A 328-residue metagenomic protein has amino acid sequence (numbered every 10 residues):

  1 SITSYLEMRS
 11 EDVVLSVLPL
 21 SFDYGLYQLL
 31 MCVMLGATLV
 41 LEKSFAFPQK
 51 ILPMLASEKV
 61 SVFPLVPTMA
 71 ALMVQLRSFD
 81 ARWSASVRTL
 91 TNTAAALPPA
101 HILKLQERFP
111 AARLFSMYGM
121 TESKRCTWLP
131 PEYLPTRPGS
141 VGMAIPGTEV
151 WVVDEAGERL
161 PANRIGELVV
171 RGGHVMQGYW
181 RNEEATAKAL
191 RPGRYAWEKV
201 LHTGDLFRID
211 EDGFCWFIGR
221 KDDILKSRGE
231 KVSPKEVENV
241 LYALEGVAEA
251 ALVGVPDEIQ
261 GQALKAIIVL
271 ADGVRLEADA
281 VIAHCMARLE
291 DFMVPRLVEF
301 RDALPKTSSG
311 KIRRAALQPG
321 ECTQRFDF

Functional and structural regions predicted by a protein language model:
S1-V13, D23-S61, L76: Conserved AMP-binding/adenylation subdomain of ANL enzymes
S10-E11, V87, W197, P295: Phosphate-coordination loops involved in phosphoryl transfer and adenosine-cofactor binding
A37, S57-L65, A70, V74-R137 (+2 more regions): Gly/Ser/Thr-rich phosphate-binding loop
F63, R159, G172, Q177-G178 (+6 more regions): AMP-binding/adenylate-forming catalytic core of the ANL superfamily
S78, S86, A111, G147 (+5 more regions): Glycine-centered tight turns that cap/initiate beta-strands
A94, G119, G142, D205 (+1 more regions): Active-site glycine-centered loops adjacent to acidic/histidine catalytic or metal-binding residues that shape
M143-G147, E158-P192, V232: Conserved ATP/PPi-binding loop(s) of AMP-dependent carboxylate-activating enzymes
P319-F328: Acidic/polar alpha-helix N-cap and adjacent early helical turns within long charge-rich amphipathic helices/linkers
